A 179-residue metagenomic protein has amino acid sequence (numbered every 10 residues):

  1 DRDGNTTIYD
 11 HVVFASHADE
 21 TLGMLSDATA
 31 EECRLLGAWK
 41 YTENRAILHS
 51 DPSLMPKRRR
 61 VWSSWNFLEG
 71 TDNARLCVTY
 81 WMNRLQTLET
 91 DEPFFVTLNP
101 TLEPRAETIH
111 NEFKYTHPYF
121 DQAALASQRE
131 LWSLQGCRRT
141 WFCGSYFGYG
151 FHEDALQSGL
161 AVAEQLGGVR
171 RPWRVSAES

Functional and structural regions predicted by a protein language model:
D1-P118: Mid-domain catalytic core of redox enzymes that form a hydrophobic substrate pocket/lid adjacent to a catalytic redox
R75-S179: Conserved flavin/dinucleotide-binding core of flavoenzymes
